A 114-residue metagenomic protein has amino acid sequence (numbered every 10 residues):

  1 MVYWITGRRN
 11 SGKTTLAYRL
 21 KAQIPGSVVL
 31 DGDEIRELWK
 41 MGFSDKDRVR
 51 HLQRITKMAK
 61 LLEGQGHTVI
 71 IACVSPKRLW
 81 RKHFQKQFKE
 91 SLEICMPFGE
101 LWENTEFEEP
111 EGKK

Functional and structural regions predicted by a protein language model:
V2: Walker A (P-loop) ATP-phosphate-binding motif of ABC ATPase nucleotide-binding domains
I5: Hydrophobic anchor at the beta1->P-loop junction of P-loop NTPases
R8-R9, T14: The conserved Walker
N10, E34-E37, P76-K77: Short active-site-proximal "capping" loops at secondary-structure junctions
T14-Q65: Conserved substrate/cofactor phosphate-moiety recognition/catalytic segment in nucleotide-dependent phosphotransferases
S44-L101: Glycine-rich phosphate-binding loop used to anchor ATP phosphates in small-molecule kinases, encompassing both
M96-K114: Small-molecule kinase domains that catalyze NTP-dependent phosphoryl transfer to phosphate-bearing small molecules
